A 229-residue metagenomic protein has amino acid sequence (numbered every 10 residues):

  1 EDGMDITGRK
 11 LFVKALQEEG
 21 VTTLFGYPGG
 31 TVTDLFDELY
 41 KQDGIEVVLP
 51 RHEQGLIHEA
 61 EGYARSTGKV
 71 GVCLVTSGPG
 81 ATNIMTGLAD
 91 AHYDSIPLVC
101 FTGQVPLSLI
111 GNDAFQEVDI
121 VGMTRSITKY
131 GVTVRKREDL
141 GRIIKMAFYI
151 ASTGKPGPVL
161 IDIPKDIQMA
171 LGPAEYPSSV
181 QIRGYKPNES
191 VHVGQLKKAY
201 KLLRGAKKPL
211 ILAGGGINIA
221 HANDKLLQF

Functional and structural regions predicted by a protein language model:
D2-F229: N-terminal alpha/beta PP-like core and its mobile active-site loop of ThDP/TPP-dependent enzymes
